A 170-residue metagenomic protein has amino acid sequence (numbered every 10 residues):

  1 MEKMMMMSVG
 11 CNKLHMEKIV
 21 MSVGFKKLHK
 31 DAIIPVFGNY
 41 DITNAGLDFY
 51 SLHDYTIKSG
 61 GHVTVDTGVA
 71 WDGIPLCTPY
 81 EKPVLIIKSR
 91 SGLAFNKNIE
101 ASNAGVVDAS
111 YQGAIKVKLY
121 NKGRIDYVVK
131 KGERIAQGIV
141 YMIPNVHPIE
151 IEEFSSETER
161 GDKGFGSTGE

Functional and structural regions predicted by a protein language model:
E2-E170: DUTPase catalytic domain/fold
